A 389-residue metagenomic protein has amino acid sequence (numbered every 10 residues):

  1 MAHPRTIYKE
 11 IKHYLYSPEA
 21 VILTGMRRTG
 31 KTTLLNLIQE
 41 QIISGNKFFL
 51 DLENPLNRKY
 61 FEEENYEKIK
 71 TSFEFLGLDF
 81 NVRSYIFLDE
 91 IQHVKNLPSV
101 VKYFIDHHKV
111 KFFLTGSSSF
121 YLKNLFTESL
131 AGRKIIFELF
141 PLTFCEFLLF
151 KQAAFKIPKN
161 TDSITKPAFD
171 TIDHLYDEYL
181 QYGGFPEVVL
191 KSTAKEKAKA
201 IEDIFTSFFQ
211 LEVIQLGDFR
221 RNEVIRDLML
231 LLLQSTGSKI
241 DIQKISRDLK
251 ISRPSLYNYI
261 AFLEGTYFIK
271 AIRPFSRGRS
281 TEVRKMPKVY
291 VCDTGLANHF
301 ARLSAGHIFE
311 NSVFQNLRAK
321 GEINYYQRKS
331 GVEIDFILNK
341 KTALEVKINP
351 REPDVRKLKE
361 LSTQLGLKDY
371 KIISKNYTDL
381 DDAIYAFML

Functional and structural regions predicted by a protein language model:
M1-Y16: Pre-Walker A adenine-sensing motif
L23: Hydrophobic anchor at the beta1->P-loop junction of P-loop NTPases
K31: Conserved lysine of the Walker
L34, I38: Hydrophobic positions on the alpha1 helix immediately C-terminal to the Walker A/P-loop
F48, V189-T342: Accessory nucleic acid-recognition modules appended to NTPase machines
L50-V82: Short glycine-rich substrate-engagement loop in P-loop NTPases that contacts/grips substrate
F87, K111-S117, E138: Structural recognition of the conserved hydrophobic beta-strand(s) that form the central parallel beta-sheet of P-loop
S119, L125-M229, L233-Q234, S238: Interdomain motor-coupling "hinge/lid" segment immediately C-terminal to the ATP-binding subdomain of NTP-driven enzymes
